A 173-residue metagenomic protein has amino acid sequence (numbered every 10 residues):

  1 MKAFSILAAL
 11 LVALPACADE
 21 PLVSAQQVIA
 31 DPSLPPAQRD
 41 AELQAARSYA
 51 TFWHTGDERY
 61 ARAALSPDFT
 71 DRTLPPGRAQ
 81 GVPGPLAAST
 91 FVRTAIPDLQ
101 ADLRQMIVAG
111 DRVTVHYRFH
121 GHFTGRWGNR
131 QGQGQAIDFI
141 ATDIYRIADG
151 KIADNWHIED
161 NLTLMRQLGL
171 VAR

Functional and structural regions predicted by a protein language model:
M1-L7: Sec-dependent signal peptide recognition, specifically the positively charged N-region followed immediately by
A13-A16: N-terminal signal peptide c-region/cleavage motif recognized by signal peptidases
A18-A63, P67, V171-R173: Short, low-complexity N-terminal intrinsically disordered segments enriched in polar/charged residues
E20, T114, D138-R166: Short beta-strand edge/turn micro-motifs at domain boundaries
A41-Q44, E58-G110: A solvent-exposed, acidic/Ser-Thr-rich amphipathic alpha-helical stretch
Y49, Y60-R62, F69, P85 (+2 more regions): Hydrophobic pocket/interface hotspot
Q105-I107, F119-G121, E159: A mature extracytoplasmic/lumenal domain signature
R118-D149: Exposed beta-sheet edge and beta->alpha loop/turn motif
